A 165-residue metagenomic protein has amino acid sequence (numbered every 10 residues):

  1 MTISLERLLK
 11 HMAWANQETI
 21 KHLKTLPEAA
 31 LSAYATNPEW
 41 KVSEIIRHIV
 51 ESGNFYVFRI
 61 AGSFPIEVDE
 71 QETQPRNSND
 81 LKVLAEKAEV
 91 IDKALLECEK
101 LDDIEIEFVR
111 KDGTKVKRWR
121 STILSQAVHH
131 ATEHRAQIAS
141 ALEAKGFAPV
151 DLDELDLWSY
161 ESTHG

Functional and structural regions predicted by a protein language model:
M1, L5-L8, D80, L84: Residue-level preference for long, well-ordered alpha-helices that form the structural scaffold of enzyme catalytic
T2, A13-A15, L26-P27, Q74-S78 (+2 more regions): A generic short-segment signal for beta-strand/edge and adjacent turn/coil regions
E6-K21, E28-Q71, K111-G165: Short, contiguous alpha-helical
E18, H22, V90-C98, Q137: Solvent-exposed, charged/polar functional surfaces in cytosolic regulatory/catalytic domains
L23, P27, L95, E99-D102 (+1 more regions): A general structural signal marking secondary-structure boundaries and capping sites
G62-D102: Helix-adjacent hinge/juxtasegments
E99-G113: Acidic catalytic patch
